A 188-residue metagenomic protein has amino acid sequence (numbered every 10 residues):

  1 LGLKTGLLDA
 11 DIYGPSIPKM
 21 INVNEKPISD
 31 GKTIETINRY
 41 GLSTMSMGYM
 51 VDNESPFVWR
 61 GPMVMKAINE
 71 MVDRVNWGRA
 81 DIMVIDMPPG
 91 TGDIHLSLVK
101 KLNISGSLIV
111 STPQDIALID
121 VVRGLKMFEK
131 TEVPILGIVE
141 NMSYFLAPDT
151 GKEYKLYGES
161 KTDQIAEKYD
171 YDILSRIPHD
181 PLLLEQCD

Functional and structural regions predicted by a protein language model:
G2, C187-D188: Short, intrinsically disordered, charge-balanced linker/junction segments flanking boundaries in proteins
G2-L3, V133: Short phosphate-binding/catalytic loops that engage adenosine nucleotides
L3-E54, V58-W59, M65, D73 (+1 more regions): Phosphate-binding loop that captures ATP/GTP phosphates
A10-D11, M47-Y49, G61, M71 (+4 more regions): Fold-independent oxyanion-binding glycine-rich loops and adjacent beta-strand/coil segments at enzyme active sites
P18-I21, P56-F57, L96, T150-G151 (+1 more regions): Short acidic, glycine/serine/threonine-rich loops at helix termini
M20-I21, V72, L102, C187: Hydrophobic aliphatic residues
V51-L98: Phosphate-binding/switch loop-helix module in NTP-utilizing enzymes
D81-I82, P88-E185: Conserved catalytic-core segment of NTP-binding enzymes
